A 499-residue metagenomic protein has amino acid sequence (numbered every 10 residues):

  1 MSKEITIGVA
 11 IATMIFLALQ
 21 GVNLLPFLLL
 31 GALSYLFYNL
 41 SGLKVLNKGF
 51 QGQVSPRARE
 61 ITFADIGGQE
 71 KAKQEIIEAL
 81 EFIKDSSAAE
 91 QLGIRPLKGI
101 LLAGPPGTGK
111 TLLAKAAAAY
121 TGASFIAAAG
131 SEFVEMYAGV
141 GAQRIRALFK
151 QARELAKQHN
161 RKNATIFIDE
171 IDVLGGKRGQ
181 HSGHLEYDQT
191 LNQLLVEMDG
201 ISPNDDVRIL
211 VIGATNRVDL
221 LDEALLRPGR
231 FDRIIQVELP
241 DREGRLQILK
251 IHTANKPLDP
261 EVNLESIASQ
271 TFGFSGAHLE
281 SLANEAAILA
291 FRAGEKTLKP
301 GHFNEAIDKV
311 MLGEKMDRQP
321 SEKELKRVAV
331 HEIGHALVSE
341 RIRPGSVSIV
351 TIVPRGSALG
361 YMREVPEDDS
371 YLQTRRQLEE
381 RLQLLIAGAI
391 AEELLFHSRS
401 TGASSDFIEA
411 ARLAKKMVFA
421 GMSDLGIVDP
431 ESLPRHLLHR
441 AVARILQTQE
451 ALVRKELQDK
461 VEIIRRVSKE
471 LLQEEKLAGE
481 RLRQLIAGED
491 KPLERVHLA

Functional and structural regions predicted by a protein language model:
M1-F50, E409-R412: N-terminal accessory segments that target, anchor, or regulate ATP-driven/P-loop NTPase machines and associated
A32-K44, L298-M311: Short, structured interface segments
S55-A268, L385, S400: Walker A/P-loop NTP-binding motif of AAA+ ATPase domains
D85-L92, P203-R208, K315-S321, P344-V350 (+1 more regions): Active-site phosphate-binding and catalytic loops of NTP-dependent enzymes
G99, T165, K323-V328, A336: Active-site alpha-helix of zinc metalloproteases
N204, E223-A224, V237-H302, M316-Q319 (+3 more regions): Conserved C-terminal "switch" segment of AAA+ ATPases
G313-V328, S370: Short pre-active-site segment immediately N-terminal to the catalytic Zn-binding motif
R327-A329, A336-A499: Soluble catalytic regions of large protease machineries
